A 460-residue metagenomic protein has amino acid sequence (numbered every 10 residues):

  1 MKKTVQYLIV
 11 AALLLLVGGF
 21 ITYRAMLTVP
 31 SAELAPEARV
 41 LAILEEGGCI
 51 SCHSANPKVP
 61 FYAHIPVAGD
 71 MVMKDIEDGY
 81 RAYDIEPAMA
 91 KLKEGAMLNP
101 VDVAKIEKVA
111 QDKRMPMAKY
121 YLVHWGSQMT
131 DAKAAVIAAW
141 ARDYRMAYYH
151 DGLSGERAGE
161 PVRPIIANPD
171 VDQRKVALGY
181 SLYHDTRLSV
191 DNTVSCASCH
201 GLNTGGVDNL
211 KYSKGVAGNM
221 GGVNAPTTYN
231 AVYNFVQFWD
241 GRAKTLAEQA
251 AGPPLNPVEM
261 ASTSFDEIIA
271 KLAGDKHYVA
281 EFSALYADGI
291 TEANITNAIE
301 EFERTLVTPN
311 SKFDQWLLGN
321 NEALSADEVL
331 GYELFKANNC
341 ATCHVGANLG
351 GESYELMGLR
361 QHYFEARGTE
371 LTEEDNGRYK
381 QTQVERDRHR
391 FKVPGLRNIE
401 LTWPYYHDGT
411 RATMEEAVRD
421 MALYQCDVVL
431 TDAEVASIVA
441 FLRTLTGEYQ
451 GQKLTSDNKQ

Functional and structural regions predicted by a protein language model:
M1-A35, K113-L178, A261-V329, E333 (+2 more regions): Post-cleavage N-terminal segment of exported redox proteins
E33-G48: Short extracytoplasmic/periplasmic juxtamembrane "stem" segments immediately C-terminal to an N-terminal membrane anchor
A42, K58-P87, E156-G252, Q315-A412 (+3 more regions): Short glycine/threonine-rich turn/loop motifs
G48-S54: N-terminal secretory signal peptides
V59-Y62, A82-V103, K108-K133, T228 (+4 more regions): Axial heme c-ligation environment in periplasmic c-type cytochrome domains
